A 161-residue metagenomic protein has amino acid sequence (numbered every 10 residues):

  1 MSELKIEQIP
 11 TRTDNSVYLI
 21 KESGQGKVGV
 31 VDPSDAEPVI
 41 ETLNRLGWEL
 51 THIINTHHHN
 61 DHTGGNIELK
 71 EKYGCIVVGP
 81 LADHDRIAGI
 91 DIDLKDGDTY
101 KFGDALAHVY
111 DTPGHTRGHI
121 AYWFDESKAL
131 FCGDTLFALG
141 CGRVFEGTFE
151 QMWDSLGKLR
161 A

Functional and structural regions predicted by a protein language model:
S2-I6: Extreme N-terminal starter segment of soluble prokaryotic enzymes
Q8, V17-L19, V30, T99 (+1 more regions): Conserved hydrophobic/aromatic beta-strand scaffold that supports enzyme active sites
R12-T13, Q25-V28, D35-D111, K128: Active-site HxH/HxHxD metal-binding segment of metal-dependent hydrolases
T13-S16, T116-R117: Short acidic/glycine-enriched loop/turn segments that link adjacent beta-strands
I20, D32, H57, L69 (+5 more regions): Divalent metal-coordination and catalytic microenvironments
K21-G24, L81, T135-F137: Short, histidine-centered active-site or binding-site loop motifs used for metal coordination, general acid-base
V28-V30, G140-C141: A generic structural signal for short coil/turn motifs at secondary-structure boundaries
L106, T116-A161: Metallo-beta-lactamase
